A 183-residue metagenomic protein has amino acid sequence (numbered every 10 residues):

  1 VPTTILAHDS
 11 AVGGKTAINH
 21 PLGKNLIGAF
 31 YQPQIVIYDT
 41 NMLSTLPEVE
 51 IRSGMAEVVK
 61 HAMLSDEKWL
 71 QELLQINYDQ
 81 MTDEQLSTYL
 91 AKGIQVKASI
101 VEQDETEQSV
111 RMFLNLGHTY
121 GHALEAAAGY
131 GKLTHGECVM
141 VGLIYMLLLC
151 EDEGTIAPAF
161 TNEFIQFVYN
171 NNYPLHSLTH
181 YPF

Functional and structural regions predicted by a protein language model:
V1-Y78: A glycine/threonine-rich phosphate-anchoring loop and its flanking beta-alpha core in nucleotide/phosphate-binding
L46-A56, N115, Y120-G121, F183: Short secondary-structure transition/capping segments
R52-M55, D66-L70, D83, S87 (+2 more regions): Alpha-helix initiation and N-capping motif
I76-Y181: Active-site segments that bind and position negatively charged phosphate/pyrophosphate groups
